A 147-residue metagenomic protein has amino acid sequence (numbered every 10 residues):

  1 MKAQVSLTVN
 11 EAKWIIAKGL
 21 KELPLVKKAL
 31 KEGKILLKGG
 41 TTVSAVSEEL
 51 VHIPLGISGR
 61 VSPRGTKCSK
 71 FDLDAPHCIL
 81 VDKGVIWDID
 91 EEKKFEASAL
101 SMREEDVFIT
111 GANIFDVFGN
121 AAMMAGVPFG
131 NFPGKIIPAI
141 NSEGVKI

Functional and structural regions predicted by a protein language model:
M1-L36, T41-E104: N-terminal glycine-/serine-/threonine-rich phosphate-binding loop
L7-I15, L80-I147: Conserved phosphate- and dinucleotide-binding cores of soluble alpha/beta proteins, encompassing both enzyme active
